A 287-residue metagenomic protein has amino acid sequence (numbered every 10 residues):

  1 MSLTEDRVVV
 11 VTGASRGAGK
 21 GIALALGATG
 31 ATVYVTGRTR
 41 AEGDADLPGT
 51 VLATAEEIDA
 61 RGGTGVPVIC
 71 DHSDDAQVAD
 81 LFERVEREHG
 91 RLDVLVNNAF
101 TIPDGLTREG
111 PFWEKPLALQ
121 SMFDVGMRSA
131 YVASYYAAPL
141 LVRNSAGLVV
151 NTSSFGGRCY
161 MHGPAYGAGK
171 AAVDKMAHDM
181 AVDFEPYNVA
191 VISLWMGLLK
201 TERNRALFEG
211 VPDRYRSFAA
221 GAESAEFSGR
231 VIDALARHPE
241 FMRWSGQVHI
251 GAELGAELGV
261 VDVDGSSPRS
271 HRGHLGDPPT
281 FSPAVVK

Functional and structural regions predicted by a protein language model:
S2-H89, P103-W113, L117: Short-chain dehydrogenase/reductase
R7, G63-T64, R91-L92, E109 (+3 more regions): Active-site loop of short-chain dehydrogenase/reductase
L26, R91, D174, F184-L199 (+1 more regions): Conserved Rossmann-fold SDR core element
V96, V150, V191-L194, N204: Hydrophobic structural elements of the Rossmann-like NAD(P)H-binding subdomain that define the short-chain
T101-G105, W113-A118, G147-P186, M196-L199 (+1 more regions): Catalytic loop of short-chain dehydrogenase/reductase
S134-Y135, H178: A short, exposed helix-loop element centered on a Lys and neighboring polar residues
S193, G210-K287: C-terminal helical subdomain
